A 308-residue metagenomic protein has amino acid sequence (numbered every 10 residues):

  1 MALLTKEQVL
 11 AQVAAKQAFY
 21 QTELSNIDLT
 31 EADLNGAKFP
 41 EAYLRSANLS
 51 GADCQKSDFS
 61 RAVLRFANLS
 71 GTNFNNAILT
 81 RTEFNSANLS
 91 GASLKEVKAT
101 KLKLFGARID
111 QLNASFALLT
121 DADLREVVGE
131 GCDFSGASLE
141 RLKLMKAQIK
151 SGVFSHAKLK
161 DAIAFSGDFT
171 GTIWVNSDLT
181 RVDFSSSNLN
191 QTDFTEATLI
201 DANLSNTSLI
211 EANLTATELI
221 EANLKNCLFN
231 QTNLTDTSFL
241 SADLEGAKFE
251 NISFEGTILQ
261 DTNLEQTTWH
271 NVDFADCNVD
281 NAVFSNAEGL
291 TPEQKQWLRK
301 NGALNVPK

Functional and structural regions predicted by a protein language model:
M1-K308: Tandem repeat scaffolds
